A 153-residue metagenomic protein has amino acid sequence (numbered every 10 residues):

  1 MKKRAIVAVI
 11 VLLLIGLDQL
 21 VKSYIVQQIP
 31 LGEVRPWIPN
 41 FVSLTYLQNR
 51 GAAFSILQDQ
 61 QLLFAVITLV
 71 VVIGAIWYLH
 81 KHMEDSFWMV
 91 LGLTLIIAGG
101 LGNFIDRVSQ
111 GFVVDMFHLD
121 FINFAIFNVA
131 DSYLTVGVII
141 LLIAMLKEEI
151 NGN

Functional and structural regions predicted by a protein language model:
M1-N153: Alpha-helical transmembrane bundles and membrane-interface segments of multipass inner-membrane proteins
